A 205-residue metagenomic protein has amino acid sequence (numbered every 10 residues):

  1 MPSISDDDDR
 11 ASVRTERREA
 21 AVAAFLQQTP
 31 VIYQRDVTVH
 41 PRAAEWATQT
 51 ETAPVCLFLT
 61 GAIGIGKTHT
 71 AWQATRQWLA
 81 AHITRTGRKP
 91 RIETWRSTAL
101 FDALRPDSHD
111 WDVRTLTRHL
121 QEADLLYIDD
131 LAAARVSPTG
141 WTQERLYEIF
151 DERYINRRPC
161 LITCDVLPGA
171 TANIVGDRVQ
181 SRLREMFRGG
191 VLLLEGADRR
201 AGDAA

Functional and structural regions predicted by a protein language model:
M1-T48, V191, G196, R200-A205: A short, basic N-terminal segment
E51, T84-G87, R118-Q121, D151-N156 (+1 more regions): Conserved catalytic network of the ASCE P-loop NTPase/AAA+ motor domain
P54-W72: Walker A/P-loop nucleotide-binding motif
Q73, Q77: Active-site signature of alpha/beta-hydrolase-fold catalytic machinery across serine- and Asp/Cys-nucleophile hydrolases
L79-E122, T139-G140: Short glycine-rich substrate-engagement loop in P-loop NTPases that contacts/grips substrate
P90-R91, E122-L125, Y154-I162: Loop/turn-to-beta-strand initiation segments
L100-D107, W111, L131-A205: Replace "adjacent to P-loop NTPase cores in ATP/GTP-dependent enzymes" with "adjacent to NTP-binding cores
